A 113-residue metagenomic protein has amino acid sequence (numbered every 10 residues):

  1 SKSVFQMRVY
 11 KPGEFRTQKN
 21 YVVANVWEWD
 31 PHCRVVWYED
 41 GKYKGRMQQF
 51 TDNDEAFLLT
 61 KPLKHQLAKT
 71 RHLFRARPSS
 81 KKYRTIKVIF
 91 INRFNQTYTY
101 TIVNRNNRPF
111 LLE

Functional and structural regions predicted by a protein language model:
S1-E113: Metal-dependent phosphoesterase/phosphodiesterase active-site architecture
